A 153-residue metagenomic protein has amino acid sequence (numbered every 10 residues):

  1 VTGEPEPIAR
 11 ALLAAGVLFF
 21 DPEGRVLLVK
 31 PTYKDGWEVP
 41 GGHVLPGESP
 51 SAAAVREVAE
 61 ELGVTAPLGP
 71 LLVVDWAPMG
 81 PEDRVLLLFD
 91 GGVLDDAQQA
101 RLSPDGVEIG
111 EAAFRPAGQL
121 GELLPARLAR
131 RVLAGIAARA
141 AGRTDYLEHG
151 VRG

Functional and structural regions predicted by a protein language model:
V1-G16: Acidic, metal-coordinating catalytic segment for phosphate/diphosphate chemistry, firing primarily on the Nudix
R10-L12, D21, P31, P81-R84 (+1 more regions): A generic fold-level signal
A14, V39, A66-L68: Hydrophobic residues on conserved beta-strands that form the core of alpha/beta folds
G16, R25, E111: Conserved beta-strand and immediately adjacent loop positions that scaffold enzyme active sites
D21-E60: Conserved Nudix-box catalytic region and its N-terminal flanking loop in Nudix hydrolases and closely related
V44-P67, D75-R131, R152: Unchanged
V132-G153: Charged phosphate-binding loop/patch that engages nucleotide di/tri-phosphates or the phosphate backbone of nucleic
